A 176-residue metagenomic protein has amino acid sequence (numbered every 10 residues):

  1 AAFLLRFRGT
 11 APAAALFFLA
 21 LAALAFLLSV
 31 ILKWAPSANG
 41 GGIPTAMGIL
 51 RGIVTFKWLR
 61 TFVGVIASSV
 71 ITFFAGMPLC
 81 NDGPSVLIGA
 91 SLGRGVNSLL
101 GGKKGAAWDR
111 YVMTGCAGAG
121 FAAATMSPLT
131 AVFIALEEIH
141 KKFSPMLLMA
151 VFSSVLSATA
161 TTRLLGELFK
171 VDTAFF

Functional and structural regions predicted by a protein language model:
A1-F176: Alpha-helical transmembrane segments and immediately membrane-proximal extracytoplasmic
